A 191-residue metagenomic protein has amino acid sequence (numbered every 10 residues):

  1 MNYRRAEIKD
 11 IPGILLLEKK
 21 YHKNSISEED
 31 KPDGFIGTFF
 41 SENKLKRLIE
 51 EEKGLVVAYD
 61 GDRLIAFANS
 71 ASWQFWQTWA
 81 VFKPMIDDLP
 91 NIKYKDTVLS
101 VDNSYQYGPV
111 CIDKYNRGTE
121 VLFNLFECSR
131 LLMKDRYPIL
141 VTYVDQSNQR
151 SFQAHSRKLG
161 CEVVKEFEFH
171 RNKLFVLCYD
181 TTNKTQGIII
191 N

Functional and structural regions predicted by a protein language model:
N2-K19, S27: A short beta-loop-alpha structural element at the N-terminal edge of CoA-dependent acyl/N-acetyltransferase catalytic
H22-N43: Conserved GNAT-fold acetyl-CoA-binding loop/helix
N43-V57, Q74-A80, Q106: A short helix-loop-beta-strand connector motif used in the catalytic cores of GNAT acetyltransferases and, in some
N69-P109: Conserved acyl-donor/pantetheine-binding loop and adjacent beta-alpha core of acyl/acetyltransferases and related
N103-Y107, M133-D145: Conserved GNAT acetyl-CoA-binding A-motif
P109-I112, R117-L132, R157: Conserved acetyl-CoA-binding loop-helix of GNAT-fold acetyltransferases
V110-R117, L140-F152: Conserved beta-strand-loop-alpha-helix junction that forms the acyl-donor binding cleft
Q146-K165: Conserved active-site alpha-helix within GNAT-family acetyltransferase domains
